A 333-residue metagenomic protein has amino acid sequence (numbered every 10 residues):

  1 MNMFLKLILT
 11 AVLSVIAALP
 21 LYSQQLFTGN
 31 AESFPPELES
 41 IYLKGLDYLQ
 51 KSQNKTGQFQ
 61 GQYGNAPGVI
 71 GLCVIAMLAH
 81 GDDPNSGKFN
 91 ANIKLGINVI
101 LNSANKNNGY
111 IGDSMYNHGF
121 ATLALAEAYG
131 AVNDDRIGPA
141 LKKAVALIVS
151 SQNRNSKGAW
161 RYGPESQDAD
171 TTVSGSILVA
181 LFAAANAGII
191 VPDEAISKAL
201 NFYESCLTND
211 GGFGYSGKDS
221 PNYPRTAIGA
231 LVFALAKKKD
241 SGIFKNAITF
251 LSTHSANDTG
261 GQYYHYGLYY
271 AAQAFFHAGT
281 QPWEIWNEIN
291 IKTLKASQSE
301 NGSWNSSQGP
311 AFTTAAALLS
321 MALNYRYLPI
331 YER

Functional and structural regions predicted by a protein language model:
M1-L9: Bacterial N-terminal signal peptides that target proteins for export
I8-P20: Bacterial N-terminal signal peptides
Q24-K44, Q58-N92, N105-A146, S150-S197 (+3 more regions): An alpha-helical repeat/solenoid feature that recognizes helix-turn-helix modules
I100-A104: Surface-exposed loop and membrane-interface regions of Gram-negative outer-membrane beta-barrel proteins
K295-S299, N305: Predominantly the C-terminal beta-signal and adjacent terminal strand-loop region of outer-membrane beta-barrel
